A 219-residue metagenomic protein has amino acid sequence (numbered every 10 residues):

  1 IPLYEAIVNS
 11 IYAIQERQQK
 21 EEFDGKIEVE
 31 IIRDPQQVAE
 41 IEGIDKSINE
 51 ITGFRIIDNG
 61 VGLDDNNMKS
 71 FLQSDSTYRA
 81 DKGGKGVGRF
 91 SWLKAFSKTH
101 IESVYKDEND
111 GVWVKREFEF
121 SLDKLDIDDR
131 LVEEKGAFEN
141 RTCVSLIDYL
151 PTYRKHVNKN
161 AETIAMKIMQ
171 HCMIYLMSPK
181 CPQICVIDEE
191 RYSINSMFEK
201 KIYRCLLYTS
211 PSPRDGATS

Functional and structural regions predicted by a protein language model:
I1-E5: Conserved short strand/loop->alpha-helix "switch" segment adjacent to the catalytic nucleotide/phosphoryl-transfer site
I7-T52: ATP-lid-like helix-loop hinge signature
E28-E30, G53-R55, H100, C143-S145: Beta-strand secondary-structure signal
D58: Acidic ATP/Mg2+-coordinating residue in the GHKL
G62-K69: Short helix N-cap motif at coil->helix boundaries in the Bergerat
Q73-D75: Mobile ATP-lid/nucleotide-binding loop of the nucleotide-binding subdomain
R79-N195, E199-L206: GHKL-type ATPase core
Y208-S219: Single conserved hydrophobic/aromatic residue that forms the stacking wall/gate of nucleotide- or nucleobase-binding
